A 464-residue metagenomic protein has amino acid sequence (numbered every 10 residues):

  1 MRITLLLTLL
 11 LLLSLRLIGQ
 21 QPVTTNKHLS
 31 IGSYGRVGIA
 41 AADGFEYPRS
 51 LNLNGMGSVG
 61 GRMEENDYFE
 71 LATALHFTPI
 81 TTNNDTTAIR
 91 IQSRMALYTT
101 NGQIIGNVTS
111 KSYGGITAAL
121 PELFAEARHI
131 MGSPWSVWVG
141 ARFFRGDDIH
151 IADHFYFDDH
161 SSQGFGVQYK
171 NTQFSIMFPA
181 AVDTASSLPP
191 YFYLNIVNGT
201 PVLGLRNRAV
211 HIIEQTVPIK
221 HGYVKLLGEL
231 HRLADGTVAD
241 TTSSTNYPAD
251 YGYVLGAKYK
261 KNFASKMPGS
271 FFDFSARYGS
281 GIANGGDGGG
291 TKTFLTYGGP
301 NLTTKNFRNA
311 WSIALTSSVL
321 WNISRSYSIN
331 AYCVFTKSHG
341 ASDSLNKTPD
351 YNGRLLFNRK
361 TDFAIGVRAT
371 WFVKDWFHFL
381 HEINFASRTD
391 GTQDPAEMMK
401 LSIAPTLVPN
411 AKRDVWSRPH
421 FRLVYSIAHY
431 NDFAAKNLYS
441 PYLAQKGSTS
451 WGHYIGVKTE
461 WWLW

Functional and structural regions predicted by a protein language model:
M1-P22: Bacterial Sec-dependent N-terminal signal peptides
I3, K27, L53, M63-L71 (+11 more regions): Residues that define the transmembrane beta-barrel architecture of outer-membrane proteins
L6-T8, G19, G38-G61, Q103-P121 (+4 more regions): Surface-exposed coil loops of outer-membrane beta-barrel proteins
I18-V139, K170, L320, S328 (+4 more regions): Beta-barrel outer-membrane channel/assembly domains of diderm bacteria
V37-D43, F77, M95-N101, A141-R145 (+10 more regions): Transmembrane beta-strands of outer-membrane beta-barrel pores
T78-N84, R128-G132, F263-M267, V408-W416: Alpha-helix termini
P189-L203, L355-K360, A364, A386-S402 (+4 more regions): Outer-membrane beta-barrel transmembrane domain signature
Q215-A234, N246-D390, M398-L407, W461: Detector for outer-membrane/organellar transmembrane beta-barrel domains, recognizing the amphipathic beta-strand
